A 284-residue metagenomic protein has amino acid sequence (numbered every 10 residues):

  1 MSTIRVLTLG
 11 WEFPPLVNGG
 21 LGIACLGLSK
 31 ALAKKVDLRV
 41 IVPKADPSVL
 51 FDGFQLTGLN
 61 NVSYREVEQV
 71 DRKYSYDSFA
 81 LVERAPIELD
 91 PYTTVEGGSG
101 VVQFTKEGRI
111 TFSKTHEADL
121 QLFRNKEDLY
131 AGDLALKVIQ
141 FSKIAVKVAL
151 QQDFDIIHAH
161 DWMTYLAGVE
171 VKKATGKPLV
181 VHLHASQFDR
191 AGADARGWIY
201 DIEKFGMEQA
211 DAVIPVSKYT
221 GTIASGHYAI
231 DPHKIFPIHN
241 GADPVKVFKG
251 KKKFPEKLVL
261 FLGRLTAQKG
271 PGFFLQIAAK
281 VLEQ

Functional and structural regions predicted by a protein language model:
M1-R5, V245-L258, L282-E283: Nucleotide-sugar donor-binding and catalytic loop/hinge architecture of NDP-sugar-dependent glycosyltransferases
S2-I4, R39-Q151: A conserved catalytic-core segment of Leloir-type glycosyltransferases
V6, I156-H158, Y165, E170-R190 (+1 more regions): Active-site proximal beta-strand in glycosyltransferases
E12-A24, A45-V49, K269: A short, glycine/small-residue-rich beta-strand->loop->alpha-helix junction that serves as a flexible
E127, A131-K143, I157-T175: An aromatic- and histidine-rich active-site surface loop
V146-Q151, R196-V213: Membrane-proximal helix-turn-helix segments that form the acceptor-binding/catalytic region of lipid-linked
I214, K253-A279: Conserved donor-binding/catalytic core segment of Leloir-type glycosyltransferases
Y219, G241: Carbohydrate-associated surface elements
